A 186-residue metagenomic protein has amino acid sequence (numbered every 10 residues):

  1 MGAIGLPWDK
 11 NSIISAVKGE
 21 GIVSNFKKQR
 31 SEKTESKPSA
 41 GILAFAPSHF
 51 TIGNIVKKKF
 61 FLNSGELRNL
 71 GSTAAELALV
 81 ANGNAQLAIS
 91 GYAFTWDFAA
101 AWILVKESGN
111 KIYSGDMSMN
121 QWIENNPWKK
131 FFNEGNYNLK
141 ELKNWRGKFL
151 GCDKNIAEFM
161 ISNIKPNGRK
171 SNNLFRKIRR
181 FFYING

Functional and structural regions predicted by a protein language model:
M1-E20: DPxDG-like acidic metal-binding loop motif
P7-D9, P47-H49, C152-N155: Short, flexible beta-strand-to-coil junctions
I14, G41-F45, F149-C152: Short hydrophobic-aromatic micro-motifs
S15, T34-P38, E141-K143: Solvent-exposed alpha-helices and their adjacent loops that cap or buttress functional pockets in soluble metabolic
G21-R30, I156-M160: Short helix-loop capping/hinge motifs at secondary-structure junctions, enriched in acidic/polar residues
Q29-K106: Phosphate/pyrophosphate- and phosphate-bearing ligand-binding catalytic cores of soluble enzymes
F61, E76-G186: Oxyanion/phosphate-interacting regions
